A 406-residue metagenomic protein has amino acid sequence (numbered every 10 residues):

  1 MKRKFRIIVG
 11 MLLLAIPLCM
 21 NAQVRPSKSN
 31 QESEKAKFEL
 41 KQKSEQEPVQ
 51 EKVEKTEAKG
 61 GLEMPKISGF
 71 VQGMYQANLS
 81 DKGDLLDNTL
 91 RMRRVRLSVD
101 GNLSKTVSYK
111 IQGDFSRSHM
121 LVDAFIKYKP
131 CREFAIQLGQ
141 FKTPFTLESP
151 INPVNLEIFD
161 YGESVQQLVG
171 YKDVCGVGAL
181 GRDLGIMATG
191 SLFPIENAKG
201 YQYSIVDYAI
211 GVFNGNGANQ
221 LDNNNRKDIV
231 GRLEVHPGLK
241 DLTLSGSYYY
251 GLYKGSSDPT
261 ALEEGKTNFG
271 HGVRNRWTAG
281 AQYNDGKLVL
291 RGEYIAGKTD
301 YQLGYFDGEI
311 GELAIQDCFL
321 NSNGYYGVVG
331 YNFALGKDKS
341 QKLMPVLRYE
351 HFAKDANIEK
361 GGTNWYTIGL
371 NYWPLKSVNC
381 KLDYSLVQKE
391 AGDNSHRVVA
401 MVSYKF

Functional and structural regions predicted by a protein language model:
K2-V9: Bacterial N-terminal signal peptides that target proteins for export
V9-P17: Bacterial N-terminal signal peptides
N21-Q72: N-terminal periplasmic/intermembrane-space "pro-region" immediately following the signal or transit peptide
P26, P194-N197, L335-D338: Secondary-structure boundary motif
T56-A218, N223-V230, E234-T243, N321 (+3 more regions): Outer membrane beta-barrel
K82-D84, K110, F125-K129, Q140 (+2 more regions): Outer-membrane beta-barrel pore domains
